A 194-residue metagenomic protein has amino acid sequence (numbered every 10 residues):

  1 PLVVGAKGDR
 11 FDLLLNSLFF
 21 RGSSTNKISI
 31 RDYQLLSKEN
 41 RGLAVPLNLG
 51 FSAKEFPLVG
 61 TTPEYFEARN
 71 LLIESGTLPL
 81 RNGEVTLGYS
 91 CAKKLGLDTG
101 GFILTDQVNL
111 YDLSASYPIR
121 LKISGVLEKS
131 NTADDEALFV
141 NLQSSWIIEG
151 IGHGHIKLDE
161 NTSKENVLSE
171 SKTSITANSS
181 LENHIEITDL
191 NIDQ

Functional and structural regions predicted by a protein language model:
P1-P57, E64-A68, R81: Hydrophobic, regular-secondary-structure patches
A6, G60, Y89, G125 (+1 more regions): Pocket-edge structural micro-motifs
R21-K27, E55-P57, R69-N70, R81-N82 (+5 more regions): Solvent-exposed, non-transmembrane alpha-helical starts
S29, T62, G88, N141-S144 (+1 more regions): Helix N-cap / beta->alpha transition motif
L49-E55, S75-T86, N109-T132: Beta-strand-rich non-transmembrane domains
E55-I103: Short beta-strand boundary microenvironments
Y117-R120, V126-Q194: Mechanotransmission and gating elements of multispan inner-membrane complexes involved in transport and envelope
